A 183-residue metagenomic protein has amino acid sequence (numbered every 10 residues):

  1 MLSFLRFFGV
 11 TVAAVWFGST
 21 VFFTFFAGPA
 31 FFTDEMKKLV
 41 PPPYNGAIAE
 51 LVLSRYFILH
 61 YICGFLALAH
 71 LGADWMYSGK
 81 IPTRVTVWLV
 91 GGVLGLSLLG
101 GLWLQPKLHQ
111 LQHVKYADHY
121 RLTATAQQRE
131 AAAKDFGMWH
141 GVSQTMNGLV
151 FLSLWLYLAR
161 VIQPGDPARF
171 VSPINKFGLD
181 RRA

Functional and structural regions predicted by a protein language model:
L2-R84, H109-A133, P173-K176: Interfacial loop at the N-terminal end of multi-pass membrane proteins
F8, V12-V15, L59, L89-G92 (+1 more regions): Physicochemical signature of membrane-embedded alpha-helices that form the seven-helix bundle of GPCRs, emphasizing
T11, V15, F65-A69, T145-D166: Selective detector of the "anchor" transmembrane alpha-helix that sits immediately C-terminal
V12-V21, L89-P106: Hydrophobic alpha-helical membrane-insertion segments
V52-L53, Q128-F151: Individual transmembrane alpha-helices with interfacial aromatic-anchor signatures
G72-G91, V161-A183: Cytoplasmic juxtamembrane regions at transmembrane-helix boundaries
S97, L104, T125, A132-D135: Amphipathic alpha-helical coiled-coil segments and their boundaries
